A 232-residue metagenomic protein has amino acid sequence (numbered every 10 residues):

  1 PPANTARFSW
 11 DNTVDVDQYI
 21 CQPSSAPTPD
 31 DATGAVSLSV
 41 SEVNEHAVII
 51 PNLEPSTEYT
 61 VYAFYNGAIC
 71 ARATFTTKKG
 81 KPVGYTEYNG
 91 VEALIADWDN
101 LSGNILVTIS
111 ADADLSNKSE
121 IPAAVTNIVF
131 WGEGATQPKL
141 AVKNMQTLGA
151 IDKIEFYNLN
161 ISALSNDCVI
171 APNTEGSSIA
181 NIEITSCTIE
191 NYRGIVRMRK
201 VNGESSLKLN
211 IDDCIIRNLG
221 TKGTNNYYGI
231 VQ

Functional and structural regions predicted by a protein language model:
A3-N4, D114-F130, Q137-A180, R193-G203: Extracellular beta-strand-rich solenoid/capping regions of secreted or surface-exposed proteins that bind or remodel
N4-V16: Conserved aromatic anchor
W10, L164-G176, E190-I211, R217-Q232: Glycine- and acidic/polar-rich repeat regions and solenoidal domains
I20-E54: Recognizes extended acidic, P/S/T-rich segments that occur within or adjacent to Ig-like beta-sandwich modules
I50-A71: Beta-strand-rich modules
K79-E120: Acidic Gly/Asp/Thr-rich repetitive segments characteristic of extracellular carbohydrate-active and adhesion proteins
N104-L106, D112, N127, K153 (+5 more regions): Detector for repetitive beta-architecture
S110, W131-E133, Y157, S162 (+5 more regions): Feature marks extracellular polysaccharide-active and adherence modules
